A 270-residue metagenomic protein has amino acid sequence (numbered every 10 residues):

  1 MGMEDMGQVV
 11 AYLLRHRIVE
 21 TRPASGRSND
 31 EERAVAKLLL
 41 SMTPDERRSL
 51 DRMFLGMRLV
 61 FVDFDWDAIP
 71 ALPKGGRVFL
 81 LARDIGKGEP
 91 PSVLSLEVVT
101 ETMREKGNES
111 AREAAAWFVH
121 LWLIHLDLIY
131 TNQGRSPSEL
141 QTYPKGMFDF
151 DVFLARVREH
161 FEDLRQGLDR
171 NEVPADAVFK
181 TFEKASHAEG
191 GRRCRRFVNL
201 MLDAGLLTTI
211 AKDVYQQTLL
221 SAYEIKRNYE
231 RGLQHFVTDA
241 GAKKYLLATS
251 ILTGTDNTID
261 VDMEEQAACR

Functional and structural regions predicted by a protein language model:
M1-H120: Eukaryotic partner-binding/assembly regions in large regulatory complexes
L38, Q141-D149, A185-E189: Conserved aromatic-histidine-acidic binding/catalytic patches
F61, N132-Q133, H160, L164: Amphipathic alpha-helical interaction segments
R83-G86, V152, S221: Short, flexible loop/turn elements at secondary-structure junctions
T100-S110, T131-K145, A177-K184: Short acidic, glycine/Ser/Thr-rich loop/turn "cap" segments at secondary-structure junctions
R112-M147, D151, A155: Positively charged, polyanion-binding regions of nucleic-acid-associated proteins
G146-K180: DNA-recognition alpha helix
N171-R270: Accessory, usually C-terminal, subdomains that scaffold auxiliary metal cofactors
